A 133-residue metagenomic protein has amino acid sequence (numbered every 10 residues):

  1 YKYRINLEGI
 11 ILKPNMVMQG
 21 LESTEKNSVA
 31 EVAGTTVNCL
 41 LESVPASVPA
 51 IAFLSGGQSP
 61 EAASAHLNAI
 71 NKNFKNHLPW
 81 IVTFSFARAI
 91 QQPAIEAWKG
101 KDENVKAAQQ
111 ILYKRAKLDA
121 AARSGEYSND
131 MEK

Functional and structural regions predicted by a protein language model:
Y1-K133: Active-site capping/gating regions of soluble enzymes
